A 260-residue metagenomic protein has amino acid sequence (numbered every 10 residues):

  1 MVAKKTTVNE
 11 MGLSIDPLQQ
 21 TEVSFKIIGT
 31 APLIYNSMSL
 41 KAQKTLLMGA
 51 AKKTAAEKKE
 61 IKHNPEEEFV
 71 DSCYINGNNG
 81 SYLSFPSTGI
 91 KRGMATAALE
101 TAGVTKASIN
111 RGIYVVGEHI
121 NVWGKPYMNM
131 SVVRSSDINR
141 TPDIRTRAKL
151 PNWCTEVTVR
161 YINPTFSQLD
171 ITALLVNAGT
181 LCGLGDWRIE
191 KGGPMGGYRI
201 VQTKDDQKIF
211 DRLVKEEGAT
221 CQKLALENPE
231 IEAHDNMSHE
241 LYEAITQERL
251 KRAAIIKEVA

Functional and structural regions predicted by a protein language model:
M1-A260: RNA-interacting cores
